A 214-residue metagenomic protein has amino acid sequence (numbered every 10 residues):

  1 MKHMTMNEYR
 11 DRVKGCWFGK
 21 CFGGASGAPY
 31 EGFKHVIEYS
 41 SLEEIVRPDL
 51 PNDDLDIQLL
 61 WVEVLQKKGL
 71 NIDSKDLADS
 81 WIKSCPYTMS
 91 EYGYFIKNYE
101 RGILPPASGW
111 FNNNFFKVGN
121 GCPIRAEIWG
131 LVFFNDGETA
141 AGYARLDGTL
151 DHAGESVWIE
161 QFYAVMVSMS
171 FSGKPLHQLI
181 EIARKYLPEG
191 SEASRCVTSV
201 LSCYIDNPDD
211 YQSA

Functional and structural regions predicted by a protein language model:
M1-W61, L77: An N-terminal structural lobe/cap that precedes and organizes the functional/catalytic core across diverse proteins
H3-M4, Y9, V13, W110-K117 (+3 more regions): Accessory "access/gating" subregions that flank catalytic or transport cores
F18, D49-N52, V62-Q161, S172: Active-site cavity-forming subdomains of large catalytic enzyme subunits
G19, S80, I182, Y186: Short acidic/histidine-centered micro-motifs embedded in hydrophobic/aromatic stretches that mark compact functional
H35, Y39-P48, Y99, I103 (+6 more regions): Charge-rich, low-complexity amphipathic helices in intrinsically disordered tails/linkers adjacent to domains
Y39-S40, I57, G142, Q212-A214: Short acidic (Asp/Glu) and glycine-rich catalytic loops that position anionic groups and cofactors
